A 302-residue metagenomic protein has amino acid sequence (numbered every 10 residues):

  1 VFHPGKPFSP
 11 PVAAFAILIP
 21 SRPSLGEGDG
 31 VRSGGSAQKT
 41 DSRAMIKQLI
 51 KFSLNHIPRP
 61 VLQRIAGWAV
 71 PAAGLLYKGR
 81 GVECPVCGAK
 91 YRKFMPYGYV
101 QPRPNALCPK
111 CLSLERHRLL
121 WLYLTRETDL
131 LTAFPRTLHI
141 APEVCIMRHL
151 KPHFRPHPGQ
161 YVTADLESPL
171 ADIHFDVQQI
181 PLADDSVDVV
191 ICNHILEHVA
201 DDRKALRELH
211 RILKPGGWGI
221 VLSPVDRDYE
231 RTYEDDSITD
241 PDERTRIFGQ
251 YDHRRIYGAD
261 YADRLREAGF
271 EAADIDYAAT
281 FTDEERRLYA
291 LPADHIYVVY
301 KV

Functional and structural regions predicted by a protein language model:
G26-G28: Glycine-biased, low-complexity coil/linker segments
R32-A44: Short, Lys/Arg-enriched N-terminal segments with co-localized hydrophobic residues within the first ~10-30 amino acids
I46-P181, D276, T282-V302: Conserved N-terminal segment of class I S-adenosyl-L-methionine
K47, P60, A69-V82, A200-H210 (+1 more regions): S-adenosyl-L-methionine-dependent methyltransferase catalytic module, highlighting the catalytic core
V190-I191: Hydrophobic beta-strand segment of the Class I
H194-H198: Short catalytic micro-motifs in class I SAM-dependent methyltransferases
